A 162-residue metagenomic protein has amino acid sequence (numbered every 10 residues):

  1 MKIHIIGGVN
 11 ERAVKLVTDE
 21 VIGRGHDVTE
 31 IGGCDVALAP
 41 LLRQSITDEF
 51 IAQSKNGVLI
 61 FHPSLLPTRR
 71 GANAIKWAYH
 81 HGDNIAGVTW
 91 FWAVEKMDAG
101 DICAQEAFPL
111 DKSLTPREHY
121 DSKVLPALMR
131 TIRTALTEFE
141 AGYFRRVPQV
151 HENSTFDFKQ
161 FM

Functional and structural regions predicted by a protein language model:
K2-I5, N10, T18-E20, L42-F158: Donor/substrate-binding cores of folate-linked one-carbon enzymes
L16-H26: A short, Lys/Arg-enriched amphipathic alpha-helix followed by its capping loop at the start of a domain
G25-C34: Short acidic low-complexity segments
C34-D35, N56: Conserved acidic residues
L38-A39: N-terminal Rossmann-like NAD(P) cofactor-binding module of classical short-chain dehydrogenase/reductase
F161: Active-site-proximal loop/hinge segments that shape catalytic or ion-binding/gating pockets
